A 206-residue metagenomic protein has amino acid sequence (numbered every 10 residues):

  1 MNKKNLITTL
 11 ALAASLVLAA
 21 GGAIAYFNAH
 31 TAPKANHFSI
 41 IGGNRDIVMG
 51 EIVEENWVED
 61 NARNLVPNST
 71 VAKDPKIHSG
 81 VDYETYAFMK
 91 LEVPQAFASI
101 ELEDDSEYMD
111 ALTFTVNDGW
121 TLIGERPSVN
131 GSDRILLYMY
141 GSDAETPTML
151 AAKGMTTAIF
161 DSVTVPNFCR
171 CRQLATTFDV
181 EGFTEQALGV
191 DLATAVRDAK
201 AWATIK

Functional and structural regions predicted by a protein language model:
N2-K206: Long, small/polar-residue-biased beta-strand-and-loop interaction regions
